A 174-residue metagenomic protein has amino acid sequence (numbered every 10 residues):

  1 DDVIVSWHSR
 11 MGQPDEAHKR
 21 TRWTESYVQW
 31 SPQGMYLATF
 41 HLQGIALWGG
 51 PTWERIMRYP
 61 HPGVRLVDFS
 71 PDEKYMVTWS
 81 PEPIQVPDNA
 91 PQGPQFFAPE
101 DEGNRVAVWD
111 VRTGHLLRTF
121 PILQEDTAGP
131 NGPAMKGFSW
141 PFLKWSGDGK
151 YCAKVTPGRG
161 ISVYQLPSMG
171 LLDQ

Functional and structural regions predicted by a protein language model:
D1, A38-Q43, V77-I84, F96-D101 (+1 more regions): Beta-strand C-termini and the immediately following turn/loop, strongest in propeller blades
D1, T21-P32: Beta-strand-rich domains and repeat architectures in extracellular enzymes and scaffolds, especially beta-propellers
W7-P14, G44-I56, E100-R118, G158-D173: Per-blade loop-tip surfaces of WD-repeat and WD-like beta-propellers in eukaryotic adaptors/scaffolds
E16-R20, I56-P60, R118-I122, G132-A134 (+1 more regions): Short C-terminal beta-strands that terminate individual repeats in beta-propeller domains, predominantly WD40 blades
R22-E25, P60-R65, L123-A128: Short coil/turn segments at the loop-to-beta-strand junctions that recur within blades of beta-propeller repeat folds
Y27-Y36, L66-M76, F142-Y151: Blade-terminus and WD-like Trp-Asp/Gly-His loop motifs, strongest in beta-propeller folds
P83-E102, T127-G132: Intrinsically disordered, low-complexity domain-flanking/linker segments in eukaryotic proteins, enriched
L116, P133, G137-A153, R159 (+1 more regions): Extended, charged alpha-helical interaction scaffolds
